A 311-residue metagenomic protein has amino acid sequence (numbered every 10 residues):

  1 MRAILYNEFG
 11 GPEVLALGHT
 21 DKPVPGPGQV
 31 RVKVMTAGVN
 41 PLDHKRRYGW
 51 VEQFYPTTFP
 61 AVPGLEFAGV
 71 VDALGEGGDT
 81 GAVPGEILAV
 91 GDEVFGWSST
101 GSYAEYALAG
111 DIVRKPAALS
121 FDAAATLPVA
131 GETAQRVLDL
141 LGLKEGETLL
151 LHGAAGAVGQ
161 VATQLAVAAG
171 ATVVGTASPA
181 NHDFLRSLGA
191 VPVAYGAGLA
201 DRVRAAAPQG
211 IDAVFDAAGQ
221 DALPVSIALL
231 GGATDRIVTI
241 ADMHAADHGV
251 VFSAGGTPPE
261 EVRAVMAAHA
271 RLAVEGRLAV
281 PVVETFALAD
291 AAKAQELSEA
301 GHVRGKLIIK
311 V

Functional and structural regions predicted by a protein language model:
D21-G38, V51-T100: Glycine-rich beta-strand-centered segment in the early N-terminal region that forms part of a ligand/cofactor-binding
P56, L65, T80-V83, E93-G153: NAD(P)H dinucleotide-binding glycine-rich loop of Rossmann-like/cofactor-binding domains, especially the beta1-alpha1
G75, S98-S99, G153, A177 (+1 more regions): Conserved "cap/hinge" positions at secondary-structure junctions
G91, A104, I112, G146 (+5 more regions): Local beta-strand N-terminus motif with an aromatic residue
L127, G131-G196: Mid-domain Rossmann-like dinucleotide-binding core that forms the NAD(H)/NADP(H) cofactor-binding site
R186, A217-P281, L288, V311: Glycine-rich phosphate-binding loop and adjacent beta-alpha segment of Rossmann(oid) nucleotide-cofactor-binding
G198-Q209: Short amphipathic alpha-helix with an adjacent loop that forms part of the alpha/beta core around
R277-P281, Q295-V311: C-terminal capping/lid region of NAD(P)-dependent oxidoreductase domains
